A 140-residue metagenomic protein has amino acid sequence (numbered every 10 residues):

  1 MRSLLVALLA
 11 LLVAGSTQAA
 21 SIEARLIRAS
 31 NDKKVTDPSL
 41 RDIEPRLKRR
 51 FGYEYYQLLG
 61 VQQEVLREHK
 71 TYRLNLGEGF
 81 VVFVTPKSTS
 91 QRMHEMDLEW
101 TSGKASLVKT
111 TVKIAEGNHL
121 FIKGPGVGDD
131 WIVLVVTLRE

Functional and structural regions predicted by a protein language model:
M1-L4: Positively charged n-region of N-terminal signal peptides that target proteins for export
V6-A14: Bacterial N-terminal signal peptides
A19-E140: Outer membrane pore-forming secretion/assembly proteins and partners of Gram-negative envelopes
